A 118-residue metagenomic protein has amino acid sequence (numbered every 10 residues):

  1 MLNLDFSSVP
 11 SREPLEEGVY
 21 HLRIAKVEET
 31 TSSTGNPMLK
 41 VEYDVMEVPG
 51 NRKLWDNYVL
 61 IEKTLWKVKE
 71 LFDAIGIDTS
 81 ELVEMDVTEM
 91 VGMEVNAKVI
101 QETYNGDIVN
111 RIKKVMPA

Functional and structural regions predicted by a protein language model:
M1-A118: Short beta-rich binding modules
